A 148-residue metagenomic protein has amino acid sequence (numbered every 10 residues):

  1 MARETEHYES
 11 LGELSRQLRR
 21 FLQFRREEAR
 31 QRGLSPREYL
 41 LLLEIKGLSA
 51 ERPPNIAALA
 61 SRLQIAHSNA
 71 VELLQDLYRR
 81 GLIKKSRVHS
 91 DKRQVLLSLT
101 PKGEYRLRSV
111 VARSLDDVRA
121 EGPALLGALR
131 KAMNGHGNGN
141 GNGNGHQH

Functional and structural regions predicted by a protein language model:
M1-R32, R80-L82, H148: N-terminal leader segment of winged-helix/HTH proteins
E13, L40-E44, Y105: Pre-recognition alpha-helix immediately N-terminal to the DNA-recognition helix within helix-turn-helix or winged-helix
Q23-A66: N-terminal helix-turn-helix DNA-binding core of bacterial DNA-binding proteins
I56, L74-Q75: Short, hydrophobic-biased segments on the C-terminal half of alpha helices that form "recognition helices"
Q75-M133: Charged, amphipathic alpha-helical coiled-coil/dimerization segments
A128-H148: Exposed, interaction-prone assembly regions rather than primary DNA-binding/catalytic cores
